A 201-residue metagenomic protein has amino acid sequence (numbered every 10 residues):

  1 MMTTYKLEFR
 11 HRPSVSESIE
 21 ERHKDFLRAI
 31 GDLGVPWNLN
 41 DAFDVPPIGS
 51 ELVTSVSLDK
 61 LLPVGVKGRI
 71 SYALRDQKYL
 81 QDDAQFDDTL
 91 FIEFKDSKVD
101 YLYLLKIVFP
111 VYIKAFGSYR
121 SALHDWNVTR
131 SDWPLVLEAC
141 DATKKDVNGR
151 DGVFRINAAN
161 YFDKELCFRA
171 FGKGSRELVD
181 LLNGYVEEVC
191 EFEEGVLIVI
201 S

Functional and structural regions predicted by a protein language model:
M1-F43, R130-S201: C-terminal interaction module
R22-K24, R28-E138: Internal, hydrophobic cores of structured domains that mediate oligomerization or house catalytic pockets within large
